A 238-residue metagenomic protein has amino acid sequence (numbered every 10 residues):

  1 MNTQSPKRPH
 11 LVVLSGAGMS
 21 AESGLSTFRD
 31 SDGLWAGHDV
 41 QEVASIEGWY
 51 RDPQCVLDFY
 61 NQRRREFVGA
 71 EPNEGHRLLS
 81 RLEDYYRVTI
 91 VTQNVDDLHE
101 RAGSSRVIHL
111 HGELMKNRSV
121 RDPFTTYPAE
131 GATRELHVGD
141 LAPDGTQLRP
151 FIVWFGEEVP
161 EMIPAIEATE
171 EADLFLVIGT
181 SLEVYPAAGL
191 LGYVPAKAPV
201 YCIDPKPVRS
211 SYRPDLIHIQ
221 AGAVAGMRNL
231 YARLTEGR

Functional and structural regions predicted by a protein language model:
M1-R238: Conserved catalytic core of sirtuin-type NAD+-dependent deacylases
